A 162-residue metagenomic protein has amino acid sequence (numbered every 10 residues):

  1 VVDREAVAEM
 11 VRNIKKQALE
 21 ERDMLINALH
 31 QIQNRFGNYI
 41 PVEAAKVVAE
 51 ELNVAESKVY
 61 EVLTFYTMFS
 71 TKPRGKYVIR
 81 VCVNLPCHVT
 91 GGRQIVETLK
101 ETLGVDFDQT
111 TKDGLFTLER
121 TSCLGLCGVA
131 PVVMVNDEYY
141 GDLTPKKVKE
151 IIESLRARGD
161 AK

Functional and structural regions predicted by a protein language model:
V1-K162: Signature of N-terminal electron-transfer/Fe-S-associated modules in redox systems
